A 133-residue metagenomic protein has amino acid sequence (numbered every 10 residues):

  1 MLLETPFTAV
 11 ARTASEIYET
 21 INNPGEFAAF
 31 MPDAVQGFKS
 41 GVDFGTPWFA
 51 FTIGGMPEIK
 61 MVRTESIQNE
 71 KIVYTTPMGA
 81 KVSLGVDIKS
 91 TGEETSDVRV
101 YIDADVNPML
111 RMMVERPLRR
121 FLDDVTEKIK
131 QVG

Functional and structural regions predicted by a protein language model:
M1-A9, V62, T91, T95 (+1 more regions): Hydrophobic-ligand-binding modules of eukaryotic lipid transfer/binding families
M1-D43: Hydrophobic ligand-binding cavity/cleft-lining segments
L2-T5, M56-M61, K81-G85: Short, surface-exposed coil-to-beta transition loops
A11-A14, T64-N69, D87-D97: A short, structured loop/turn motif at beta-sheet edges
I17-I21, F27, F49, R63 (+1 more regions): Hydrophobic pocket/interface hotspot
A28-A29, F38-G79, V132: Glycine-rich portal/gate segments that line the openings of hydrophobic small-molecule binding cavities
A34-V35, E127-G133: Short, highly charged C-terminal tails/helix-capping segments
T76-E127: Beta-strand/loop substructures that line and gate deep hydrophobic ligand-binding cavities in soluble
